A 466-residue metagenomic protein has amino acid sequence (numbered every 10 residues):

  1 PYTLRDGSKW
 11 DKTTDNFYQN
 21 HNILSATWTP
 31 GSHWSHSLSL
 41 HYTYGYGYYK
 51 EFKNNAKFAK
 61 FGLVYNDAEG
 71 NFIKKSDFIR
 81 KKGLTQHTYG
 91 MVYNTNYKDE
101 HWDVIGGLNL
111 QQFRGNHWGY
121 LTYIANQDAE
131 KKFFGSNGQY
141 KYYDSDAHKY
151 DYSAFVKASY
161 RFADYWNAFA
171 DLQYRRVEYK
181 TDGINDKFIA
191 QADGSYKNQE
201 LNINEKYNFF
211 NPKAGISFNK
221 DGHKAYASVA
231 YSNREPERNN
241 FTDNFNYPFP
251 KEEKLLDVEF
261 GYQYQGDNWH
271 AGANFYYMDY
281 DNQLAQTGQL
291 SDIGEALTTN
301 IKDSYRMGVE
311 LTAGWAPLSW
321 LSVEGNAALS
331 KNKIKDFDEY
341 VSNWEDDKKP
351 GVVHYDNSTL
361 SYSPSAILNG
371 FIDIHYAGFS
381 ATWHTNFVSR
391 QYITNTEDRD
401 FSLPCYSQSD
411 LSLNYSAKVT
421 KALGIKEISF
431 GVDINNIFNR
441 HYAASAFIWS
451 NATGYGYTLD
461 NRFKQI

Functional and structural regions predicted by a protein language model:
P1, F52-L63, Y120-K131, I184-K197 (+8 more regions): Flexible, surface-exposed loop regions and adjacent strand-edge segments of Gram-negative outer-membrane beta-barrel
N16-F188, G215-D221, Y226-S228, W269-F275 (+1 more regions): Face-selective signature of the C-terminal outer-membrane beta-barrel domain
N22-W28, L38, M91-Y97, A154-Y160 (+9 more regions): Residues on the lipid-exposed face of transmembrane beta-strands in outer-membrane beta-barrel proteins
T29, S35-H41, S217-N219, K224-S232 (+4 more regions): Membrane-embedded beta-barrel scaffold of Gram-negative outer-membrane proteins
G31-H33, D99-W102, A163-Y165, R175 (+10 more regions): Outer-membrane beta-barrel channels and translocator barrels
Y42-Y46, D99, L110-N116, Y174-E178 (+10 more regions): Transmembrane beta-strands of outer-membrane beta-barrel pores
A158-S159, A227, L256-V258, S322-E324 (+2 more regions): Conserved C-terminal beta-signal and adjacent last beta-strands/turns of outer-membrane beta-barrel proteins
D164, Y277-D279, T299-N395: Gram-negative outer-membrane beta-barrel transporters
